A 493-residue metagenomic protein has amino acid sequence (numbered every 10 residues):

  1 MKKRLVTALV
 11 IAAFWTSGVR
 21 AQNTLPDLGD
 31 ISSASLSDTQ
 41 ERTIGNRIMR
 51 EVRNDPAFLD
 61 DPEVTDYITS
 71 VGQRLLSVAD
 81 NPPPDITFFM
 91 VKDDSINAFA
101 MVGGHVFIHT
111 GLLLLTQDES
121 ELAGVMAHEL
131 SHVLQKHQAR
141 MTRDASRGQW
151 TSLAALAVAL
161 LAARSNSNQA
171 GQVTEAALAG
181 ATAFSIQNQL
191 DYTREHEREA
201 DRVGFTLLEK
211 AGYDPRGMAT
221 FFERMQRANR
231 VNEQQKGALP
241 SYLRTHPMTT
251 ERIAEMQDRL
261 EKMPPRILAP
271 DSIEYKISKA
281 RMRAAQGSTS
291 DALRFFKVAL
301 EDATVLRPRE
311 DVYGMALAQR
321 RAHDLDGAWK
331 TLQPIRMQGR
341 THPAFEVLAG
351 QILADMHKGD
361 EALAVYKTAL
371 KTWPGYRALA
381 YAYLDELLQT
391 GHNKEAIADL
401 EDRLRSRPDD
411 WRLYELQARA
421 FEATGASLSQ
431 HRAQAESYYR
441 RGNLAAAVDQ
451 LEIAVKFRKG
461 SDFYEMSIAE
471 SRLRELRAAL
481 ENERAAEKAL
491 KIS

Functional and structural regions predicted by a protein language model:
K2-F99, I186, R230, L293-V298 (+9 more regions): Hydrophobic or amphipathic, alpha-helical segments that drive membrane association/targeting
A21, L28-S35, N46, F58 (+5 more regions): Extracytoplasmic and endomembrane cell-envelope/extracellular-matrix remodeling and assembly machinery
V106, V133, M263, A318 (+5 more regions): TPR/TPR-like alpha-solenoid repeats
F107-G124, N188-E195: Short pre-active-site segment immediately N-terminal to the catalytic Zn-binding motif
I108, G124-H132, K136, A200: Active-site recognition of the HExxH zinc-binding catalytic motif
S120, L130-R147, S165: Catalytic Zn2+-binding segment of zinc metalloproteases
W150-S165, V173-I186: Membrane-active amphipathic alpha-helices enriched in small hydrophobic residues
